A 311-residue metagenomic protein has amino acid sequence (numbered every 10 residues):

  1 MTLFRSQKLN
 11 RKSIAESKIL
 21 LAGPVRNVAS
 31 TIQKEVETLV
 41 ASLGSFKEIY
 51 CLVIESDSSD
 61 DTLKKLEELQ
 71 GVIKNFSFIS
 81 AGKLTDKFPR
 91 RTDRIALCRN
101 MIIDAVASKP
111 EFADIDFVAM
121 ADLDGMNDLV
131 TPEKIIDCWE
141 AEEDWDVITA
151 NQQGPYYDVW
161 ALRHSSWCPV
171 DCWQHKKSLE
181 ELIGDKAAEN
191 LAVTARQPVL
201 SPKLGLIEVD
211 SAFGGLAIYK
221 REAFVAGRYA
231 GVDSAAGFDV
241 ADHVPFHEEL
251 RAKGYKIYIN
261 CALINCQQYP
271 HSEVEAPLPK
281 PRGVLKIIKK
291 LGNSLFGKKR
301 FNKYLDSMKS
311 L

Functional and structural regions predicted by a protein language model:
M1-A41: N-proximal low-complexity "stem/linker" segments adjacent to membrane-targeting elements
S17-I19, S42-L52, K74-S77, D116: Short loop->beta transition adjacent to catalytic acidic/histidine clusters or analogous donor-positioning motifs
V28-I32, R91-R99, D239: Phosphate/oxyanion-binding active-site loops and adjacent basic polyanion-contact surfaces
A29, I54-K65, K83: A conserved acidic beta->alpha catalytic loop
S56, A119-D124: Active-site acidic Asp-centered loop
D61, E68-I115, A121: Active-site-proximal specificity loops/subdomain of glycosyltransferases
G125-R221, V225-G231: Conserved catalytic core of nucleotide-sugar-dependent glycosyltransferases
P198-L311: C-terminal catalytic/acceptor-binding lobe
